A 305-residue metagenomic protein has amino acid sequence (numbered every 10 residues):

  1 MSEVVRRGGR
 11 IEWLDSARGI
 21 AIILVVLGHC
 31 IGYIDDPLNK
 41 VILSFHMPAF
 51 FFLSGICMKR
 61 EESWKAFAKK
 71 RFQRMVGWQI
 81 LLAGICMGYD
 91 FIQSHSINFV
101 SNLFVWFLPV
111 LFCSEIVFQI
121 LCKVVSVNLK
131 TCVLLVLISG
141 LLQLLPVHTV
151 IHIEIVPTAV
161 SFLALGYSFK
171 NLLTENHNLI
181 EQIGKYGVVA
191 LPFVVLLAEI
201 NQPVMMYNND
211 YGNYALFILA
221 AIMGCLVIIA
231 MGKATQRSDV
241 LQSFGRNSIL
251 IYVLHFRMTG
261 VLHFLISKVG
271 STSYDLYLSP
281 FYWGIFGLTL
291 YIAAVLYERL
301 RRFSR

Functional and structural regions predicted by a protein language model:
M1-R305: Alpha-helical transmembrane segments and their immediate juxtamembrane cytosolic regions
